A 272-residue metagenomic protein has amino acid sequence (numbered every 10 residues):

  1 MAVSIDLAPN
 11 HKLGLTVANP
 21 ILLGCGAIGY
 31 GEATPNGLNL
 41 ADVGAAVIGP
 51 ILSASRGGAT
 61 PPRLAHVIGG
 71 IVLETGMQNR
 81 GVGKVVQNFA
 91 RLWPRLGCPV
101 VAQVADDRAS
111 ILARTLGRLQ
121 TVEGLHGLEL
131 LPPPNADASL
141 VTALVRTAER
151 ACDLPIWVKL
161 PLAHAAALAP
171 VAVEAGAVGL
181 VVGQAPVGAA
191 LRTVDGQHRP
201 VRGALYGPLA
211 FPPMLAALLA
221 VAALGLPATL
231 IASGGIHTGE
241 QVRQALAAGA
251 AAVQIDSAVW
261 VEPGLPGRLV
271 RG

Functional and structural regions predicted by a protein language model:
M1-P99, L269: N-terminal capping/small domains of soluble enzymes
M1-V3, L205-T229, H237-G272: Alpha/beta catalytic cores of nucleotide-metabolism and tRNA/nucleoside-modifying enzymes
A27-I28, Q103-D107, L160-A165, F211 (+1 more regions): Glycine-rich beta-to-alpha transition loops that act as phosphate-gripper elements at the mouths of alpha/beta enzyme
E32-L38, A113-T121, A163-V178, L219-L226 (+1 more regions): Catalytic cores of alpha/beta
V47-A54, G127-P134, G179-A189, G235-I236 (+1 more regions): Glycine-rich phosphate-binding active-site loops on the catalytic face of alpha/beta enzymes
I68-S139: Active-site beta->alpha loop and helix N-cap motifs at the rims of alpha/beta catalytic domains
I71, L130-L140, A169-A228, G264-R268: Glycine/Thr-rich beta-alpha phosphate-binding loop at enzyme active sites
V72-C98, V141-L162, R199-L230, L269-G272: Alpha-helix-loop-beta-strand connector modules within alpha/beta enzyme cores
